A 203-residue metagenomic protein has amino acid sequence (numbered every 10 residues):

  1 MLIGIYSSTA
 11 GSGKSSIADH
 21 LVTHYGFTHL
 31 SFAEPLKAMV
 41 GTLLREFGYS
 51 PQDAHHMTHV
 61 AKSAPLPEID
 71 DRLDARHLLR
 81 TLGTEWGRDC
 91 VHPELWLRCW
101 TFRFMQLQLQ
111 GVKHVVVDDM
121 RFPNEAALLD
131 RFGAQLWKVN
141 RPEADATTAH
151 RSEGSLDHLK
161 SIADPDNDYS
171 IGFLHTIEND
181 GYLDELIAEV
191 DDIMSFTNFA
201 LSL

Functional and structural regions predicted by a protein language model:
M1-I3: Extreme N-terminal starter segment of soluble prokaryotic enzymes
I5-Y6, V117: Hydrophobic anchor at the beta1->P-loop junction of P-loop NTPases
Y6-A10, P123-R131, K138-L203: Small-molecule kinase domains that catalyze NTP-dependent phosphoryl transfer to phosphate-bearing small molecules
K14: Conserved lysine of the Walker
I17: Hydrophobic positions on the alpha1 helix immediately C-terminal to the Walker A/P-loop
T23-L30: Post-Walker A helix-loop "phosphate-sensing" segment adjacent to the P-loop in P-loop NTPases
E34-V112: ATP-dependent small-molecule kinase phosphotransfer cores that center on conserved nucleotide phosphate-binding segments
F102-G133: C-terminal cap of thioredoxin/glutaredoxin-like
